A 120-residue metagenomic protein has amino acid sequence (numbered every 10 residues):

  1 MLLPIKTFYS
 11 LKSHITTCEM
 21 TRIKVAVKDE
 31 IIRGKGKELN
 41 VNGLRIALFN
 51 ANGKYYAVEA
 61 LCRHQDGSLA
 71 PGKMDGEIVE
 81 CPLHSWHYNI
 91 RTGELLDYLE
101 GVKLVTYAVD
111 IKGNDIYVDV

Functional and structural regions predicted by a protein language model:
M1-E19: N-terminal amphipathic/basic-hydrophobic helices that include classical n-h-c signal peptides and signal-anchor
T21-K28: Short amphipathic
E30-V120: Rieske [2Fe-2S] iron-sulfur-binding domain
